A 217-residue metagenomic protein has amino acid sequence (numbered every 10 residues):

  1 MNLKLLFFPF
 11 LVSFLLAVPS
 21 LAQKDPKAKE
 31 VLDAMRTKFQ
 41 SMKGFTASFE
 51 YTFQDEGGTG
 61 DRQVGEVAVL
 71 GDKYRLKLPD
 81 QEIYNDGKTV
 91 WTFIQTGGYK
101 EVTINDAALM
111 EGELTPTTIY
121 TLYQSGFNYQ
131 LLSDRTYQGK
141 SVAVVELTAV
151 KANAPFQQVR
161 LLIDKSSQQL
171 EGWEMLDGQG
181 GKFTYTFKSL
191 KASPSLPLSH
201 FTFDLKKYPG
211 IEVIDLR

Functional and structural regions predicted by a protein language model:
M1-F8: Bacterial N-terminal signal peptides that target proteins for export
S13-F14, V18-T59, L70-K73, K207 (+1 more regions): N-terminal leader/targeting segments and the immediate start of mature chains
Y51-F53, I94-Q95, E174-D177: Beta-turn initiation residues at beta-strand->coil junctions
G57-T59, D80-Q81, G180: Solvent-exposed loop/turn segments connecting transmembrane beta-strands in outer-membrane beta-barrel proteins
V64-E113, F183: An acidic-aromatic
N105-S141: Flexible, surface-exposed loop/linker segments and immediately adjacent secondary-structure boundaries
Q130-P209, I214-R217: Gly/Pro-enriched, hydrophobic low-complexity segments that function as extracytoplasmic propeptides/linkers
